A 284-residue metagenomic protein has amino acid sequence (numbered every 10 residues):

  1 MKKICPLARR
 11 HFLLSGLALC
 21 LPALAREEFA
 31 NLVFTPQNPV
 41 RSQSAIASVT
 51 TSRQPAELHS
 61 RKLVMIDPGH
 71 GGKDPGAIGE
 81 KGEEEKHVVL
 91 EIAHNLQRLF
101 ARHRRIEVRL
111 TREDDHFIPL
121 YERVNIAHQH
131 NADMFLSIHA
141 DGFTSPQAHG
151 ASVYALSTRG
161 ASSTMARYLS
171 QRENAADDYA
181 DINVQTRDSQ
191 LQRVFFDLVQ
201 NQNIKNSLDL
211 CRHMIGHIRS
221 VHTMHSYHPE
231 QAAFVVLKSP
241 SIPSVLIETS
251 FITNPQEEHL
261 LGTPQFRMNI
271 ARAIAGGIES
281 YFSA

Functional and structural regions predicted by a protein language model:
M1-A284: Catalytic-site microenvironment of enzymes that process N-acetyl-hexosamine-containing cell-wall polysaccharides
